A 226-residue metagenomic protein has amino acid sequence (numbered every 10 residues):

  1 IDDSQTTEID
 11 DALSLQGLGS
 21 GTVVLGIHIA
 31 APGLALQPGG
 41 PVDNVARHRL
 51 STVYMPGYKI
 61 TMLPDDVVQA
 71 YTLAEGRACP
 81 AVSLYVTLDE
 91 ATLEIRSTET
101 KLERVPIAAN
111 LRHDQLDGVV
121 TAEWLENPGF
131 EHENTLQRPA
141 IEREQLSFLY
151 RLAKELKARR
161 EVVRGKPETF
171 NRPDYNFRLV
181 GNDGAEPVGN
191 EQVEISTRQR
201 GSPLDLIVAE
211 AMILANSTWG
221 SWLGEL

Functional and structural regions predicted by a protein language model:
D2-L226: Electropositive polyanion-binding surfaces
